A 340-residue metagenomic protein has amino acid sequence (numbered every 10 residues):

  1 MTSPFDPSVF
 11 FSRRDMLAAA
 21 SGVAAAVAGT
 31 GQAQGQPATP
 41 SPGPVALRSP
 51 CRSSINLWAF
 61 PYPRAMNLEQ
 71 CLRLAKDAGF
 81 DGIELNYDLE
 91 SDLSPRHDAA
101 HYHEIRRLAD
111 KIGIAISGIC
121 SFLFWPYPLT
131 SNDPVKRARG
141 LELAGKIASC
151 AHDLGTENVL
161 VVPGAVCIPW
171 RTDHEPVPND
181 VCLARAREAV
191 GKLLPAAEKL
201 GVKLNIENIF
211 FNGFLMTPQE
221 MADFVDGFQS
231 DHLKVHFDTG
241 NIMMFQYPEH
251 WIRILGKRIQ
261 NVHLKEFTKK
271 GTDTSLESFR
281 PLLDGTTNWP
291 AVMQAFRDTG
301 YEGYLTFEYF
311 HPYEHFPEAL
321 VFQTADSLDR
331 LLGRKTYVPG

Functional and structural regions predicted by a protein language model:
T2-S54, A59-G79, G191, L215-G340: Histidine-acidic metal/acid-base catalytic patches
P7, D15, A20-V27, P42-R48 (+7 more regions): Active-site acidic/histidine proton-transfer and metal-coordination neighborhood in alpha/beta enzyme cores
F80-L89, G118-P126, P163: Short, conserved active-site loops that position catalytic residues or coordinate cofactors/metal ions across diverse
N86-R106, P163-V166: Glycine-rich, proline-tolerant flexible connector loops at the mouths of alpha/beta enzymes
Y87-D88, I209-F211, F310: A short gly/proline-enriched turn/hairpin at secondary-structure junctions
S91-L93, W125-T130, C167-T172, M244-F245 (+2 more regions): A short acidic, helix-capping loop that chelates divalent metal ions and anchors anionic groups
A99-K111, A189-L193, W251, A291-A295: Catalytic-core regions built around general acid/base machinery
